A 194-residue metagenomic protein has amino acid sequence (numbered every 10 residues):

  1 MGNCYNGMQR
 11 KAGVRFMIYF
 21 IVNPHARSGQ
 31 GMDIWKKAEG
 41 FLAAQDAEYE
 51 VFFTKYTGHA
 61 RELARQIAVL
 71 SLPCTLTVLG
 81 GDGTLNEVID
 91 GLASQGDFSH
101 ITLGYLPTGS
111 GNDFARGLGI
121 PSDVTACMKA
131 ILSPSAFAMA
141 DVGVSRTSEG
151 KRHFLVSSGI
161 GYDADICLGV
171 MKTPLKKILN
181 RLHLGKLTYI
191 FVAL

Functional and structural regions predicted by a protein language model:
G2-L79, N86, D90, T125-K129: ATP/NTP phosphate-donor binding region
Q45, Q95-L194: Catalytic core of DAGKc-family lipid kinases
G80-D82, G109: A short acidic Gly-Thr/Ser loop motif
T84-F98: Short Gly/Thr/Asp-enriched flexible loops that form oxyanion-binding sites at enzyme active sites
